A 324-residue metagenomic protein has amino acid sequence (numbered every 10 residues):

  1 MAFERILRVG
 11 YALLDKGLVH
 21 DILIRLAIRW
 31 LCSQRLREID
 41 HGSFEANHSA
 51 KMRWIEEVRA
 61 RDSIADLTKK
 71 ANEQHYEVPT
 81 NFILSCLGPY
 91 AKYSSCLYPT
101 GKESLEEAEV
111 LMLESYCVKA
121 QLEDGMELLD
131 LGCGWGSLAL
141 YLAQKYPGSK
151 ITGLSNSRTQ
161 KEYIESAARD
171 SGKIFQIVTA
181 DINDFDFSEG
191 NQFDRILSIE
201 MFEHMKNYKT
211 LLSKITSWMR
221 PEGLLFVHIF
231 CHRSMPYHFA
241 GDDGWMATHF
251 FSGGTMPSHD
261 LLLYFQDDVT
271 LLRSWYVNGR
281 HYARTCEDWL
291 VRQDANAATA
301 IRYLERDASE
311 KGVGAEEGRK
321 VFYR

Functional and structural regions predicted by a protein language model:
C32-M126: Conserved Class I S-adenosyl-L-methionine-dependent methyltransferase catalytic core
D124-G134: Conserved class I S-adenosyl-L-methionine
W135-P147: Conserved SAM-binding loop of SAM-dependent methyltransferases across substrates and taxa, primarily the Class I
S171-D184: Conserved SAM-binding strand-loop segment of SAM-dependent methyltransferases
D184-I196: A short acidic, Gly/Pro-enriched loop at the edge of an enzyme's catalytic core that lines a small-molecule cofactor
K209-E222: A short glycine-rich, Lys/Arg-flanked "PGG" loop and its adjoining helix->strand segment in the class I
E222-F230: Conserved beta-strand signature within the Rossmann-like core of class I S-adenosyl-L-methionine
C231-R324: Substrate-binding/catalytic lobe of Class I Rossmann-like enzymes that use SAM or dcSAM, i.e., the mid-to-C-terminal
